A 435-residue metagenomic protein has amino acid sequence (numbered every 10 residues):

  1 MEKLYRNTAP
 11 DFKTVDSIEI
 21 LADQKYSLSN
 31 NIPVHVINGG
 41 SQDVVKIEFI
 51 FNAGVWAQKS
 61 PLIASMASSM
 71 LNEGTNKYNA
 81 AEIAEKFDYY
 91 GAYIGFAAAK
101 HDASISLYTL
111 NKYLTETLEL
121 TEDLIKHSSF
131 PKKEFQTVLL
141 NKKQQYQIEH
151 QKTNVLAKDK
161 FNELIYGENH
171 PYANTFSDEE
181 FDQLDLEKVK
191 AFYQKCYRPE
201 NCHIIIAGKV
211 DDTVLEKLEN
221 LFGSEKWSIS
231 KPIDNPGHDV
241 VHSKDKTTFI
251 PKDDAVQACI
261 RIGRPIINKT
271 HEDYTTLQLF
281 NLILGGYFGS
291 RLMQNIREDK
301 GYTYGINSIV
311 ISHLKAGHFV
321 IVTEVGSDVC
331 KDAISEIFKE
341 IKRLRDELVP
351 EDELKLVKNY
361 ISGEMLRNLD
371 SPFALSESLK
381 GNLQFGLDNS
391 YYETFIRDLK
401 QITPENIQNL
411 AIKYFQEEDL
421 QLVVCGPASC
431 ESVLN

Functional and structural regions predicted by a protein language model:
M1-E85, K190-N295, I334, F338 (+1 more regions): His/Glu-rich zincin catalytic helix
M1-T8, E82-P232, D239, E298-N435: Charge-rich, well-structured scaffold segments of protease-associated domains
